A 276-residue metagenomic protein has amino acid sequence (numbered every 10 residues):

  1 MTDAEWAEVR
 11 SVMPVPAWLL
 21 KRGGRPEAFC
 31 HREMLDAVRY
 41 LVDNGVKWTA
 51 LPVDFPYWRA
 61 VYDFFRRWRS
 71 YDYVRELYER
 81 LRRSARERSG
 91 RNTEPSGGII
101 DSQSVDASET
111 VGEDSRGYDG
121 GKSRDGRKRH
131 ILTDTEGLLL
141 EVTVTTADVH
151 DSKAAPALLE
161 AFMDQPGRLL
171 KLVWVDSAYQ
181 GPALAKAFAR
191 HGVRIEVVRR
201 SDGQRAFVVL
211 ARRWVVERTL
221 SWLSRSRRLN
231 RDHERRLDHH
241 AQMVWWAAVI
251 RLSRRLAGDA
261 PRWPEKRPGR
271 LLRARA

Functional and structural regions predicted by a protein language model:
M1-A276: Short alpha-helical elements
